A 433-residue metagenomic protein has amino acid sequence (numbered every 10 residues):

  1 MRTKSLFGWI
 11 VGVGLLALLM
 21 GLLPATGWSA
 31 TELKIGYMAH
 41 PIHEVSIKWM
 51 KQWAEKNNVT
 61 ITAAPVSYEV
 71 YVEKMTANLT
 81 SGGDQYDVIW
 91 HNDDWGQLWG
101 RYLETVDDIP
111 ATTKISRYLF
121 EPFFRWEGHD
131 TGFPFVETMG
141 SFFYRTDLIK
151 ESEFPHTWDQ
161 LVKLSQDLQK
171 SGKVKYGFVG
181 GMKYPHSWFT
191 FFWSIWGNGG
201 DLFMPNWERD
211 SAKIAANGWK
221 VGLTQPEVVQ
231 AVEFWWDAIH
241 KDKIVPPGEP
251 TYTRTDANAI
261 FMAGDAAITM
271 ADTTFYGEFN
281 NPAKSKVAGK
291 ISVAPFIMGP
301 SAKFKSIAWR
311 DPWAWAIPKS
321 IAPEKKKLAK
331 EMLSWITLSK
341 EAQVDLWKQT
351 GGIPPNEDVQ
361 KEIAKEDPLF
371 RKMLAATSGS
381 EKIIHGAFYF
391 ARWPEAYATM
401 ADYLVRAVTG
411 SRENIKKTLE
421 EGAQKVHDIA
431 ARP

Functional and structural regions predicted by a protein language model:
R2-G8, L19, A25-L98, Y102 (+11 more regions): Conserved N-terminal structural module of periplasmic/extracytoplasmic solute-binding proteins
K56, G128, K150, D237-K243 (+4 more regions): Extracytoplasmic/periplasmic substrate-recognition and gating elements
T60-P65, R125-E127, Q349-D358, R371-H427: C-terminal capping/gating helix-and-loop segments adjacent to ligand/active sites or protein-protein/ligand interfaces
P65-K74, D159-V162, G248-M262: Short helix-initiation/N-cap motifs at beta->coil->alpha
A77, Y86-I89, T113-D147, A302-A308 (+1 more regions): A structural signal for short loop-to-beta-strand junctions that line the ligand-binding cleft of periplasmic/secreted
N92-S141, H156-K163, T190, P205 (+3 more regions): Hinge/lid segment of periplasmic solute-binding proteins
D107-Y118, P122, G200-Q230, N281-K286 (+4 more regions): Short, solvent-exposed loop/beta-turn-alpha elements that line the ligand-binding surface or hinge of extracytoplasmic
L164-L168, E208-E249: Glycine-centered hinge/linker elements that transmit conformational signals in sensory and ligand-binding systems
